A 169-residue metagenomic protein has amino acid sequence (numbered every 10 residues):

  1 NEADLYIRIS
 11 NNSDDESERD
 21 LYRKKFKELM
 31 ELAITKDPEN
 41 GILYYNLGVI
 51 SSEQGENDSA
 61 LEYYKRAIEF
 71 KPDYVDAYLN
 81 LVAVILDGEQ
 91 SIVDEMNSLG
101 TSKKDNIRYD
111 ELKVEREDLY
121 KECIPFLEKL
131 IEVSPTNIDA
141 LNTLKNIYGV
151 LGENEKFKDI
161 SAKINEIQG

Functional and structural regions predicted by a protein language model:
Y6, S13, S51, I85 (+1 more regions): Residue at a conserved register position within TPR or TPR-like alpha-solenoid repeats
L32-A33, R66-A67, L130, I164: Canonical positions in the second alpha-helix
